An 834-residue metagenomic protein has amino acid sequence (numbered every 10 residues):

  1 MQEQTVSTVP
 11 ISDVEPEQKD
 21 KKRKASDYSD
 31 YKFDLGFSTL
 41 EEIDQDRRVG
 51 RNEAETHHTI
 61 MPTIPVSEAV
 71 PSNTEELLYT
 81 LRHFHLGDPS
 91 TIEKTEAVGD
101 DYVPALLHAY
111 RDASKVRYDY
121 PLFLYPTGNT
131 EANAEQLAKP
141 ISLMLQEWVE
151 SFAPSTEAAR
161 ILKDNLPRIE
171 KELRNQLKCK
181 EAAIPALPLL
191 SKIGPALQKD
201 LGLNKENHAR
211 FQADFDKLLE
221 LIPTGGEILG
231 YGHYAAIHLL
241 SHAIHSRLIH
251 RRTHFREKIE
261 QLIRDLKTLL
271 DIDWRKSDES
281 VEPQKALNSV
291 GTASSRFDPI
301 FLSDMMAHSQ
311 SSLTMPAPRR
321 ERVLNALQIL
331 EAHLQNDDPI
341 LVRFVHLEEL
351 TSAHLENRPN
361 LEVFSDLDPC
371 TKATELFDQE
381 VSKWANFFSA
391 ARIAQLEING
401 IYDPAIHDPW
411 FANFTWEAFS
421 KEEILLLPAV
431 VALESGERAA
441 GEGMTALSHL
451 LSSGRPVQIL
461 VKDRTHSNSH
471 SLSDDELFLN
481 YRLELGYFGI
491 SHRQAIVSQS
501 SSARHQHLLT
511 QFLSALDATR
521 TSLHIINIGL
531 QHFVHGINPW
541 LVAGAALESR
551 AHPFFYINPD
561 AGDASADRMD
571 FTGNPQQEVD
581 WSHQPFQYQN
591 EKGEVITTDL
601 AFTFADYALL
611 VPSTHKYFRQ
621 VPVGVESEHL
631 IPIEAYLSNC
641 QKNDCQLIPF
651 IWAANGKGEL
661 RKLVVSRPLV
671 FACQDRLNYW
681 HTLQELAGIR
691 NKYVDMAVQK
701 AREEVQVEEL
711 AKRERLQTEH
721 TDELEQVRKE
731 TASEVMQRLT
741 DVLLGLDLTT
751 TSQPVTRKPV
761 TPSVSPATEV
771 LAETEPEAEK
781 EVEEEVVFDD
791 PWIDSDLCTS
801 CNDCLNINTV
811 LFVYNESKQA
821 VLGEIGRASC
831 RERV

Functional and structural regions predicted by a protein language model:
Q2-K421, L426-A432, L541-E777: Long, compositionally biased, glycine/small-hydrophobic-enriched stretches that function as flexible linkers, tethers
F419-L427, S473-T519: Conserved thiamine diphosphate
L425-E442, P456-L460: A short, small-residue-rich loop immediately preceding and capping a beta-strand
G441, T445-E484: Catalytic or ion-translocation cores adjacent to nucleophile or general acid/base/metal-coordination motifs in diverse
S471-Y487, W540-I557: Acidic, Ser/Thr-rich peripheral helices and adjacent loops at domain boundaries
P766-V787, N806-L822: Short, charged low-complexity linear segments at domain edges
D796-V810, R833-V834: Local cysteine-cluster metal-coordination motifs and their immediate loop/turn environment, predominantly Fe-S cluster
I825-V834: Residue-level detector of conserved catalytic or cofactor/ligand-binding positions in enzyme active sites
